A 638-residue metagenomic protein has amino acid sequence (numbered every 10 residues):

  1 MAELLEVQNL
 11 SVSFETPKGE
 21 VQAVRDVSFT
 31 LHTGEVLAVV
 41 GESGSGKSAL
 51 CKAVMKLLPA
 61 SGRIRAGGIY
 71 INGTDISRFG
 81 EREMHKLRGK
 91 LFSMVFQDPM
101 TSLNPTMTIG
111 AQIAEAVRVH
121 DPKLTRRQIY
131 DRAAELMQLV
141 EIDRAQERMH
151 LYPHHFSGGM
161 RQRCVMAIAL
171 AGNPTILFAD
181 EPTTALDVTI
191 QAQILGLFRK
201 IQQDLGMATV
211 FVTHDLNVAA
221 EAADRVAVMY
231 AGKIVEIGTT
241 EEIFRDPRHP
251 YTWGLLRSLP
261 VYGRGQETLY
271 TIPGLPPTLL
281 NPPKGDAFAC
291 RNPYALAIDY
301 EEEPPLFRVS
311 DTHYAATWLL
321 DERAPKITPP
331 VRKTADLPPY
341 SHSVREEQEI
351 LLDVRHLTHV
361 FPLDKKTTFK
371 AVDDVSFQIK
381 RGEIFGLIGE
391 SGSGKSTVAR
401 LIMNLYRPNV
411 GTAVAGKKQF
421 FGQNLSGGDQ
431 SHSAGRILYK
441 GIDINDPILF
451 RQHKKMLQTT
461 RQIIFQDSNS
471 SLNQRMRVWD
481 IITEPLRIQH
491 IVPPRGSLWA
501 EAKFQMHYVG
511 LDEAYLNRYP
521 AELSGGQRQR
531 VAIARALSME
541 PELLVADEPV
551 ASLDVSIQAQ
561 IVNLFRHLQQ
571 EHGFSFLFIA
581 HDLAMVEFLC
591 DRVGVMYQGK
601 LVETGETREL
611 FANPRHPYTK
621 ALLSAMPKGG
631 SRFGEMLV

Functional and structural regions predicted by a protein language model:
E3, D143-M149, T239-I350, T607-V638: Short catalytic/signature loops enriched in Gly
E15, G68-K86, T125, G196 (+2 more regions): ABC ATPase NBD Q-loop/coupling interface
E42, K56, P182, L186-E267 (+3 more regions): P-loop NTP-binding/switch modules centered on Walker-like glycine-rich loops
M55, P59, M403: Helix-to-loop junction immediately C-terminal to a conserved catalytic motif
D75, Q128-E147, S497-A514, L623-S624: Conserved ABC ATPase "signature" region
L151-F156, M160, Y519-L523, Q527: Conserved ABC ATPase signature
N173, E540: Conserved catalytic motifs of ABC-family nucleotide-binding domains
